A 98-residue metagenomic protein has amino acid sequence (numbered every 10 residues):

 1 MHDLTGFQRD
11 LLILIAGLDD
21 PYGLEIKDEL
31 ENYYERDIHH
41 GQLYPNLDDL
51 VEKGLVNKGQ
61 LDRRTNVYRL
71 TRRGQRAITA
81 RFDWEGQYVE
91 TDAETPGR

Functional and structural regions predicted by a protein language model:
H2-H39: N-terminal helix-turn-helix DNA-binding core of bacterial DNA-binding proteins
E29, L61-R64: Short linear capping/connector segments at secondary-structure termini
L43-L55: Basic amphipathic alpha-helical segments that dock to polyanions
E52-D62, R69: Beta-hairpin "wing" of winged helix-turn-helix
R63-F82: Basic, amphipathic "hinge/linker" alpha-helix immediately C-terminal to the N-terminal HTH DNA-binding motif
R81-R98: Amphipathic alpha-helical dimerization/coiled-coil segments that flank or bridge DNA-binding/regulatory modules
